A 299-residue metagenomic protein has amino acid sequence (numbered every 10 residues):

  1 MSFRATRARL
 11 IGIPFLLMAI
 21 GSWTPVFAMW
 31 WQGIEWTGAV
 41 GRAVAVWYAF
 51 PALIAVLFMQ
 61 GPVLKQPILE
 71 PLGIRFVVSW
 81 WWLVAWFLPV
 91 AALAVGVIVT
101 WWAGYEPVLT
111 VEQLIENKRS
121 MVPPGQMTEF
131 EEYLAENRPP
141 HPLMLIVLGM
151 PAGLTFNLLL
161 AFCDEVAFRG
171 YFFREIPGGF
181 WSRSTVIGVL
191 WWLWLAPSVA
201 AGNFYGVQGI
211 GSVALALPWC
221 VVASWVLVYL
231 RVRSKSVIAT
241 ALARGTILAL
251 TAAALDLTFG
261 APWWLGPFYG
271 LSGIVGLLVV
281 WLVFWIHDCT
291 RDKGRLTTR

Functional and structural regions predicted by a protein language model:
S2-A161, V232, A252-R299: Specific transmembrane helices
V147-T298: Transmembrane helix-loop-helix hairpins at the membrane interface of multi-pass integral membrane proteins
